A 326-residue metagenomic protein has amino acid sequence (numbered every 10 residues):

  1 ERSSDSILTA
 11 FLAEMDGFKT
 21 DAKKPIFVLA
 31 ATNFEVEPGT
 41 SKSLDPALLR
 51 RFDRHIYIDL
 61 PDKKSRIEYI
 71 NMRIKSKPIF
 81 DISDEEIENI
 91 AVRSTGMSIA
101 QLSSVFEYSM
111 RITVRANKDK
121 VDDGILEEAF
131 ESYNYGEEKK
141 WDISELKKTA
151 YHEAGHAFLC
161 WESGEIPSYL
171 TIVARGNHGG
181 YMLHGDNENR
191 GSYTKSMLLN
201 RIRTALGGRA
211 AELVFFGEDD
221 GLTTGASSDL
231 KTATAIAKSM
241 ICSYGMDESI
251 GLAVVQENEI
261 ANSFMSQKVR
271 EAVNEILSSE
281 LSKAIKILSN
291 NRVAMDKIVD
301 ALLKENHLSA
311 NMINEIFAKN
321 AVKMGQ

Functional and structural regions predicted by a protein language model:
E1-A91: Walker A/P-loop NTP-binding motif of AAA+ ATPase domains
R2-I7, M97-A100, S228: Conserved catalytic/ATP-binding subdomain
F11, F52, R66, S98 (+6 more regions): Residue-level signature of catalytic and energy-coupling elements of molecular machines, predominantly ATP/GTP-dependent
D21-K23, I58-I125, K140, G207-G217 (+1 more regions): Conserved C-terminal "switch" segment of AAA+ ATPases
N33-P38, L60-R66, K75-S76, M97 (+4 more regions): Conserved nucleotide-binding/hydrolysis micro-motifs of P-loop NTPases
S132-Y133: Terminal C-lobe "cap" of eukaryotic-type protein kinase domains
K140, S144-A150, A157-Q326: Soluble catalytic regions of large protease machineries
